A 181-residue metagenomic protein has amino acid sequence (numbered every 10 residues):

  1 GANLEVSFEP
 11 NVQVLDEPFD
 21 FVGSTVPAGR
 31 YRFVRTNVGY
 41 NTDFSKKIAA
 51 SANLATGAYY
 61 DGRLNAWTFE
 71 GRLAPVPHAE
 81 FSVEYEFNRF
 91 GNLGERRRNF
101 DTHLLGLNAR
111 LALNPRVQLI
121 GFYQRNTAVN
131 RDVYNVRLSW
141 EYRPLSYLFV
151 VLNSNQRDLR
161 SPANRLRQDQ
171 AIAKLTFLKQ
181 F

Functional and structural regions predicted by a protein language model:
G1-F181: Exposed, low-structure sequence patches enriched in small/polar residues
